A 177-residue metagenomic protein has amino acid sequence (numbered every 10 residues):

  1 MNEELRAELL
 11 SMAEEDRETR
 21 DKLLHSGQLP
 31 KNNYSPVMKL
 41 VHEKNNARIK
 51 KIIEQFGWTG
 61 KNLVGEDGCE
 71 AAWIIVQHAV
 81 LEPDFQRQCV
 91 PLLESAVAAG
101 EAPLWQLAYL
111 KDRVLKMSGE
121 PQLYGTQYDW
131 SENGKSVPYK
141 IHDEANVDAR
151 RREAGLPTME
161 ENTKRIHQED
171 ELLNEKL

Functional and structural regions predicted by a protein language model:
M1-M117: N-terminal helix-rich structural modules
Y34-S35, S131-G134, K176: A short, structure-level motif marking secondary-structure boundaries and short turns
L93-P157: An amphipathic alpha-helical core segment
A145-L177: Acidic, proline/glycine-rich low-complexity IDRs
